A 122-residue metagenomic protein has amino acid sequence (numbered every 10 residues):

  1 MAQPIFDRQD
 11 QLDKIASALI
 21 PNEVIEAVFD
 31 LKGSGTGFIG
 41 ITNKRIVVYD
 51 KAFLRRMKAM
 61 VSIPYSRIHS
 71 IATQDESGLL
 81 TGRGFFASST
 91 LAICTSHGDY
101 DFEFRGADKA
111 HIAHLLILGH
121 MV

Functional and structural regions predicted by a protein language model:
M1-G40, R105-A107, H111-I112, G119-V122: Anionic N-terminal interaction surfaces
V28-F38, T42-S88, C94, D99 (+1 more regions): Phosphoinositide-binding peripheral membrane targeting modules
I71, I112-A113: A structural signal for short hydrophobic/aromatic patches embedded in well-ordered alpha helices
A92-A110: Canonical phosphoinositide-binding patch of PH/PH-like domains
